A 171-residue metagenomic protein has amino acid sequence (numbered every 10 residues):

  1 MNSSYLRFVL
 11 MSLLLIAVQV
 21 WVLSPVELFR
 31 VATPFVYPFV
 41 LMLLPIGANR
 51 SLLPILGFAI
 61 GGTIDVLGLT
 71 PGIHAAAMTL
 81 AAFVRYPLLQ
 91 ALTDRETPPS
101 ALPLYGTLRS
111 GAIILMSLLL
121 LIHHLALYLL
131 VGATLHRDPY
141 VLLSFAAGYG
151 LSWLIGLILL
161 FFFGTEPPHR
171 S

Functional and structural regions predicted by a protein language model:
M1-S171: Terminal, non-globular segments
